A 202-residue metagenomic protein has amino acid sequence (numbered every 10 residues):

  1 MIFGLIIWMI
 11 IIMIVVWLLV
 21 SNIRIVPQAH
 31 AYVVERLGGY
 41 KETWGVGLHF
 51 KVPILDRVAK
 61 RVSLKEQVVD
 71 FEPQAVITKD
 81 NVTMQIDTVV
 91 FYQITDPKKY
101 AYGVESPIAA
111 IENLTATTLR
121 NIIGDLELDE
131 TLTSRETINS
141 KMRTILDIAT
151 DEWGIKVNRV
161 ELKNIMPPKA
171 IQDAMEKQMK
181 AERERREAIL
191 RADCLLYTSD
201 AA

Functional and structural regions predicted by a protein language model:
M1-R185, I189-R191: N-terminal hydrophobic membrane-entry segments
Y197-A202: Conserved small/polar residues in nucleotide/adenosyl-binding loops
